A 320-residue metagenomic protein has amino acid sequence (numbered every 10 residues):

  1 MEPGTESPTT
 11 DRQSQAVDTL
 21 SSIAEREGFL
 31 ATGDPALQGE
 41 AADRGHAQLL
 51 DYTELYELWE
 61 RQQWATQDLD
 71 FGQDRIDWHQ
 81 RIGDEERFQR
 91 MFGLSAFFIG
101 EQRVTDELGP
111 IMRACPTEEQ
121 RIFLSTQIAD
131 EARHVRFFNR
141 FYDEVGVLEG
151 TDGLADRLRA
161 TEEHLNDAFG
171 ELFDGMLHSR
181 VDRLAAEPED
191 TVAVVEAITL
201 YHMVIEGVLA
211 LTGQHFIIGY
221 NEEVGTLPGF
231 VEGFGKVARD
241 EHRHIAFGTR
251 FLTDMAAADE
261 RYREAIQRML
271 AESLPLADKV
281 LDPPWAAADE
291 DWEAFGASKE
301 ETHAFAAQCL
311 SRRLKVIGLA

Functional and structural regions predicted by a protein language model:
E2-A320: Non-heme di-metal
